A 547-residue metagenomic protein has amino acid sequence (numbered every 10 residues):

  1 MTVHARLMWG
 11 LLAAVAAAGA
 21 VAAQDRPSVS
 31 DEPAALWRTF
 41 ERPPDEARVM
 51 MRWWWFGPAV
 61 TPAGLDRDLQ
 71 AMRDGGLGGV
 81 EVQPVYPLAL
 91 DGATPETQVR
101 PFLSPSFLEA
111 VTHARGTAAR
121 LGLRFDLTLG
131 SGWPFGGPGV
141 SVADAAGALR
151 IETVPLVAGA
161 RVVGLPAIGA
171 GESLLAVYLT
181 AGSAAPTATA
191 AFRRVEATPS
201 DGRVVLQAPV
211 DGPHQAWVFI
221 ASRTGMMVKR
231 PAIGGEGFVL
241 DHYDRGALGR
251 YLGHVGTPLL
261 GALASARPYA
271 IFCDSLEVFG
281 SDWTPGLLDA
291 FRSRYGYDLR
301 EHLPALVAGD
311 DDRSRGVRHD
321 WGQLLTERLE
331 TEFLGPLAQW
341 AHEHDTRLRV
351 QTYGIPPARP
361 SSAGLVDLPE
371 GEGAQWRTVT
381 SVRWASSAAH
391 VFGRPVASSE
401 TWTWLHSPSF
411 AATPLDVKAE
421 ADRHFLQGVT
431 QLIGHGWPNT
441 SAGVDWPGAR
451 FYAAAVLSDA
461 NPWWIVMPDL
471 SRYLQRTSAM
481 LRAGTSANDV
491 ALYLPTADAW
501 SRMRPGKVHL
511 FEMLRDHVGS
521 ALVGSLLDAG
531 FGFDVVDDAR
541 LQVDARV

Functional and structural regions predicted by a protein language model:
M1-W9: Bacterial N-terminal signal peptides that target proteins for export
W9-A18: Bacterial N-terminal signal peptides
V21-D25: Boundary at the C-terminal end of the N-terminal hydrophobic targeting segment
E32-G79: Mature N-terminal segment immediately following signal peptide/propeptide cleavage in secreted/periplasmic
V49-M50, L65-D66, G79, R100-V140 (+4 more regions): Carbohydrate-binding surfaces of carbohydrate-active enzymes
V85-T198, A221, V228-K229, G235-L240: Acidic/aromatic-lined carbohydrate-recognition and catalytic surfaces of CAZymes acting on diverse glycans
S173-M227, R482-A487, Y493-V536: Active-site cores of enzymes that catalyze phosphoryl transfer or operate on phosphate-rich substrates
P209-D241, S361-W376: Aromatic- and acid-rich polysaccharide-binding/catalytic face of secreted or lumenal carbohydrate-active enzymes
